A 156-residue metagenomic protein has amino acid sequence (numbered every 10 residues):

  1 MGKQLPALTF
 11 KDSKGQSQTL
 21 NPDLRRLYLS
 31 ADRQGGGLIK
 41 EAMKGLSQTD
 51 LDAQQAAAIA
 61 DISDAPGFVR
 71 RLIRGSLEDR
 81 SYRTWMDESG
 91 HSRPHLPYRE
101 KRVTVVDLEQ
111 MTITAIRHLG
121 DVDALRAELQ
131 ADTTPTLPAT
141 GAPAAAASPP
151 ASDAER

Functional and structural regions predicted by a protein language model:
M1-L5: N-proximal helix/coil linker or "cap" segments that precede and/or mark the start of modular domains
A7-R25: A short beta-strand-turn-helix
F10-K11, R83-S89, R117-G120: Short acidic-hydrophobic, aromatic-tinged amphipathic segments that line or gate anion-handling sites
D12-S13, I39-K44, E88-H91: N-terminal post-signal-peptidase region of extra-cytosolic proteins
R26-Y28, D32-S76: Structural microenvironment flanking redox-active thiols in thiol-disulfide oxidoreductases
L29-A31, I59-I62, D87-S89, L108 (+1 more regions): Active-site-proximal beta-strand/loop segments in catalytic clefts of secreted hydrolases
A57-A58, L72-K101: Short, internal strand/loop/helix patches that form the active-site neighborhood or redox-interaction surface
R102-R156: Thiol-/selenol-based redox modules, centered on thioredoxin-like and closely related oxidoreductase domains
